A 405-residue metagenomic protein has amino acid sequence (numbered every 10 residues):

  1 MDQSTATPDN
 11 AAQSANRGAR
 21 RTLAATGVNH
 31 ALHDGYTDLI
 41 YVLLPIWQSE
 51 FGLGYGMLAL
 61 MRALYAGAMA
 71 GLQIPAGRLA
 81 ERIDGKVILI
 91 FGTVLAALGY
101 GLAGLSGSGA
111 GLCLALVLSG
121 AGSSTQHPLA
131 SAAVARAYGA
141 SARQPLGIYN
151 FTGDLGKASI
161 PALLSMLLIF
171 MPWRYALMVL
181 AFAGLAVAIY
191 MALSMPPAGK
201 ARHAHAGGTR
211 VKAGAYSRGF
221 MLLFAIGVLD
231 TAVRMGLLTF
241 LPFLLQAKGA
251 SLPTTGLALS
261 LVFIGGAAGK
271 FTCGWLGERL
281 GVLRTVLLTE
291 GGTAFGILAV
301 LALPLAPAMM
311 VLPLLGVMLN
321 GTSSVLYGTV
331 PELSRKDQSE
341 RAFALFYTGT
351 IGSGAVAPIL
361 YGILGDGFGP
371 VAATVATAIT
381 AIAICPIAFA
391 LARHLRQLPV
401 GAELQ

Functional and structural regions predicted by a protein language model:
D38, A66-I74, A158, F263-F271 (+1 more regions): Residue-level signature of mid-helix packing/kink "hotspots" within the transmembrane helices of 12-pass Major
I40-Y41, R218-K270: Extracytoplasmic gate region of multi-pass secondary transporters
W47-Q48, L79-A80, M166-M171, L245-Q246 (+2 more regions): Interfacial helix-cap and linker-helix signal at transmembrane-aqueous boundaries of multi-pass secondary transporters
G71-G109: Conserved MFS/SLC helix-loop-helix module at the cytosolic interface between two early adjacent transmembrane helices
V87-G101, R284-A299: Structural signature of the two symmetry-related core transmembrane helices
A115-G153: Cytoplasmic helix-loop-helix junction between adjacent transmembrane helices in 12-TM secondary transporters
A181-A204, I387-A392: C-terminal membrane-cytosol helix-exit motif in multi-pass small-molecule transporters
P331-L333, D337-P370: A late C-terminal transmembrane helix in Major Facilitator Superfamily
